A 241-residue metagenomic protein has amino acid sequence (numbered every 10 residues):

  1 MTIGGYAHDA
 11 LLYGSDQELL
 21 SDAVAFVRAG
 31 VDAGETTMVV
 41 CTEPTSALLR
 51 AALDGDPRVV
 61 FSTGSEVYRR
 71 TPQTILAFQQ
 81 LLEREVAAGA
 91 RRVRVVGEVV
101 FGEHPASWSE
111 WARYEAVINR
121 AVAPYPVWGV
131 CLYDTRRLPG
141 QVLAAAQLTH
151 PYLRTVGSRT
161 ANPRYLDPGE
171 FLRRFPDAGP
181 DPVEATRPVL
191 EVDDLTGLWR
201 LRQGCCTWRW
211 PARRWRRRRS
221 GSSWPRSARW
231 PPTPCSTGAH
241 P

Functional and structural regions predicted by a protein language model:
M1-P188, W199, W215-R216: Non-catalytic regulatory/interaction regions at protein termini and inter-domain linkers
C41, C131, C205-C206, A228 (+1 more regions): Generic recognition of cysteine residues
P182, S222-W224, P241: Extended, charged low-complexity segments that frequently continue into or abut oligomerization scaffolds
V189-D194: HAMP-domain connector/hinge
L195-W199, Q203-R229: Conserved short strand/loop->alpha-helix "switch" segment adjacent to the catalytic nucleotide/phosphoryl-transfer site
T233-P241: Conserved beta-strand-loop-beta-strand hairpin that lines the nucleotide-binding pocket of ATP/GTP-utilizing enzymes
